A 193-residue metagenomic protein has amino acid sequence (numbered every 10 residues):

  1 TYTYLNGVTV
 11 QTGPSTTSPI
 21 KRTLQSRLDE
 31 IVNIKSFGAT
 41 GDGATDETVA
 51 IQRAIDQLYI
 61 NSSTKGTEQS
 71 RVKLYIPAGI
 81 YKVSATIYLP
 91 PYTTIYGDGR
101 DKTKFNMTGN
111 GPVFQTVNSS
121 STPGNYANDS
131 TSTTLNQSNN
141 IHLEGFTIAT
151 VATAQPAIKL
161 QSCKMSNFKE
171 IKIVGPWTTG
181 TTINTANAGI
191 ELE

Functional and structural regions predicted by a protein language model:
Y4-S15, K21-A50: Right-handed parallel beta-helix/beta-solenoid
G7-G13, I55-T64, N110-N125, I173-T179: Short regulatory "switch" loops immediately downstream of catalytic or recognition motifs within protein catalytic
R22-L28, K65-G66, T133-T134: Short boundary motifs at domain starts and secondary-structure transition points
N33, Y75, K82, Y88 (+7 more regions): Extracellular beta-strand solenoid repeats
A39-A50, T94-Q155, T179-T181: Right-handed parallel beta-helix/beta-spiral solenoid domain characteristic of secreted/periplasmic
I55-T94, D98-G109, T147-A152: N-terminal extracellular ligand-recognition/capping segment immediately after the signal peptide
Q137-S138, H142-E193: Right-handed parallel beta-helix
